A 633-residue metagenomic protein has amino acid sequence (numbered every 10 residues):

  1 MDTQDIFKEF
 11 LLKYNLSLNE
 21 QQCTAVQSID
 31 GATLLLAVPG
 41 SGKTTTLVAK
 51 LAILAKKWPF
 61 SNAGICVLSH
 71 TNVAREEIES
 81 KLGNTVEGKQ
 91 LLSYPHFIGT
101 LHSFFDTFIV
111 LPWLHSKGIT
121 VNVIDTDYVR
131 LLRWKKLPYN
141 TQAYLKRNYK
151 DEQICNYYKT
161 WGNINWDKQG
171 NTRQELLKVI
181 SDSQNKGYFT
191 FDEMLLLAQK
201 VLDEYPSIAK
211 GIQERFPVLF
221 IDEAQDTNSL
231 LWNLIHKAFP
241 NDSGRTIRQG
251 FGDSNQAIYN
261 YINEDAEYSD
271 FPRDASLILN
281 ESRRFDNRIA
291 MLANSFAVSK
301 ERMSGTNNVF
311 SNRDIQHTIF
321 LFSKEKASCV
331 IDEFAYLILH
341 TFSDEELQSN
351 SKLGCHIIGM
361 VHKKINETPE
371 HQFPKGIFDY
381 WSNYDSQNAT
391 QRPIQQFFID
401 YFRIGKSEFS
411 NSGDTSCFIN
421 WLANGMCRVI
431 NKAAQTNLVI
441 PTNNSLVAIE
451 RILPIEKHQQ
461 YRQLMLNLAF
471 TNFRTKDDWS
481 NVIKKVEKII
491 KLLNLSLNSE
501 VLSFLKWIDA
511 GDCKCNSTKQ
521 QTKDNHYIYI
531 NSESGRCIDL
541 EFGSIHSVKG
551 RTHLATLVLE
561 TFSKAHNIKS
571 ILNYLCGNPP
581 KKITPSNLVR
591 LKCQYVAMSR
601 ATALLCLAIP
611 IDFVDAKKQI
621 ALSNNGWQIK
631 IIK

Functional and structural regions predicted by a protein language model:
M1-K633: The feature marks helicase ATPase cores and/or their adjacent C-terminal helical subdomains in SF1/SF2/AAA+ helicases
